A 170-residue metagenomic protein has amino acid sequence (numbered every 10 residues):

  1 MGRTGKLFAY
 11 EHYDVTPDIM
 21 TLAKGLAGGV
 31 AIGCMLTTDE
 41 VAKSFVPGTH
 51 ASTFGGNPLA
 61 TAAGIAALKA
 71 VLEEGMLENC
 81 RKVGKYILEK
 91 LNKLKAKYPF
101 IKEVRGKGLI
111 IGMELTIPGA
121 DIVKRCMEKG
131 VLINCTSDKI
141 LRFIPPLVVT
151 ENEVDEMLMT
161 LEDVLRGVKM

Functional and structural regions predicted by a protein language model:
M1-M170: Conserved N-terminal phosphate-binding loop of PLP-dependent enzymes in the Aspartate aminotransferase
